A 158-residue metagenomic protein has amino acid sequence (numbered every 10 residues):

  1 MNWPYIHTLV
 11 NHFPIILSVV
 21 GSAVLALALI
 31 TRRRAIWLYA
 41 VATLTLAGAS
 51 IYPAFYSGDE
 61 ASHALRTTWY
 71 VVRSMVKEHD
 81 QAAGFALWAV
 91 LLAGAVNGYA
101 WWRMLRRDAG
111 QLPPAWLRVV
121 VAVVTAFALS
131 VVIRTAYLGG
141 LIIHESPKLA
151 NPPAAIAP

Functional and structural regions predicted by a protein language model:
M1-P158: Polytopic transmembrane helical bundles with strong interfacial aromatic enrichment
